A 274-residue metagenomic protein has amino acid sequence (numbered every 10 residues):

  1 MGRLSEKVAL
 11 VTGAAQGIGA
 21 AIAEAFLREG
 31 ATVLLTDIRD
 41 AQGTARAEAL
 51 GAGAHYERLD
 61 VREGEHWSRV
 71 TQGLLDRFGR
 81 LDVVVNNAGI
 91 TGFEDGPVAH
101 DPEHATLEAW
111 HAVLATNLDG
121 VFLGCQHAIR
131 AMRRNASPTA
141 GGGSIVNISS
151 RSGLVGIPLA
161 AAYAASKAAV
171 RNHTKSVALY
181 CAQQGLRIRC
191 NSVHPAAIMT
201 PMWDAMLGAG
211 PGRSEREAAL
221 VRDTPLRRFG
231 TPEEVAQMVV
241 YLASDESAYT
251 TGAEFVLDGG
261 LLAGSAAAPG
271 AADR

Functional and structural regions predicted by a protein language model:
R3-L34: Canonical Rossmann dinucleotide-binding motif of NAD(H)/NADP(H)-dependent dehydrogenases/reductases, specifically
D40-A41, L59-R69, L107: The beta1-alpha1 cofactor-binding region of Rossmann-like NAD(H)/NADP(H)-dependent oxidoreductases
D95-L114, L220: Substrate-binding pocket helix/loop in short-chain dehydrogenase/reductase
C125, S166, T174: Active-site helix of classical SDR
S150: Residue(s) in the substrate-gating loop at a strand-loop-helix junction that position the organic substrate next
R187-R189, T250-G252: Short, small/polar-rich loop/turn modules that mediate ligand/substrate recognition or access, typified
V240, T251-R274: Short C-terminal tail/terminal secondary-structure segment of NAD(P)H-dependent dehydrogenase/reductase domains
